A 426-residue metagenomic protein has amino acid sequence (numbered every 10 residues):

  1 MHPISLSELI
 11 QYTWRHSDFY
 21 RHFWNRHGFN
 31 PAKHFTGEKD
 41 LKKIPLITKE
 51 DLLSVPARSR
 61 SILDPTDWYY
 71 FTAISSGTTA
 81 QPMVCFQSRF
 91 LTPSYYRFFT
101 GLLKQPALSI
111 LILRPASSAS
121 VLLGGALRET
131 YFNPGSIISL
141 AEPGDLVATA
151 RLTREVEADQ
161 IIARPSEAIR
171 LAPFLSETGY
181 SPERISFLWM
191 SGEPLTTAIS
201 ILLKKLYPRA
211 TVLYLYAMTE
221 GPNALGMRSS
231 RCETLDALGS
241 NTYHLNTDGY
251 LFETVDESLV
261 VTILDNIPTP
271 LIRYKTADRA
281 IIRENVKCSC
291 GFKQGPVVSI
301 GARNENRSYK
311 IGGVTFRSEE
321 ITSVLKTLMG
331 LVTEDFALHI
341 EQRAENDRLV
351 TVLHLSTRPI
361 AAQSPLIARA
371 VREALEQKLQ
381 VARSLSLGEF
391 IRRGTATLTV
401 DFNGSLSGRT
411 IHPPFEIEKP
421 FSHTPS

Functional and structural regions predicted by a protein language model:
M1-G101, Q105, E345, V352-H354 (+1 more regions): Nucleotide 5′-phosphate-binding alpha/beta core
I4, E8-Q11, S136, L140-S426: Active-site glycine/GP-rich loop and adjacent strand/helix microenvironment that borders small-molecule binding pockets
T79-F90, R128-E129, N133-I137, R154-I162: Acidic/glycine-enriched edge-of-secondary-structure segments
A80-Q87, A107-P115, T153, E253: Short acidic, glycine/Ser/Thr-rich loop/turn "cap" segments at secondary-structure junctions
V84-S88, Y95-F98, S120-G125, A172-F174 (+1 more regions): Short, conserved acidic/polar surface loops in the N-terminal third of protein domains
R89-L91, P115-A119, S166-E167: Short glycine-enriched loops at secondary-structure junctions
T92, A119-S120, T196, I360: Alpha-helix N-cap/loop-to-helix initiation residues
T100-T130, G135-I138: Conserved AMP-binding loop of ANL adenylate-forming enzymes
